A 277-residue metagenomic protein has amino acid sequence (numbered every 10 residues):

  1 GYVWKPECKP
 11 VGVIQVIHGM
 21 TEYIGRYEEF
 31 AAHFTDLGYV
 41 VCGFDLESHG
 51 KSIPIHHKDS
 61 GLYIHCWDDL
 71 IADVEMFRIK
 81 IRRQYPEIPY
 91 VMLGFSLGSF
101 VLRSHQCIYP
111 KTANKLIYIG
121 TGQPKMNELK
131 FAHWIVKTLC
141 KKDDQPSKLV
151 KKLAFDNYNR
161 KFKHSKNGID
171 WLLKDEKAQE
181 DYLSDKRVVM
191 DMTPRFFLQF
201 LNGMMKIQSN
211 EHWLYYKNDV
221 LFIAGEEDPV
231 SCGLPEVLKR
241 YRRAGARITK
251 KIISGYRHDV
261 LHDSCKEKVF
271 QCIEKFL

Functional and structural regions predicted by a protein language model:
V11-G19: Short beta-strand element of the alpha/beta-hydrolase
H18-E22, S96, E226-E227: Active-site glycine-rich loops that stabilize anionic/oxyanionic intermediates across multiple enzyme folds
R26-H57: Conserved alpha/beta-hydrolase
L62-R82: Alpha/beta-hydrolase active-site loop
Y85-S96: Alpha/beta-hydrolase fold nucleophile elbow
L102-R187: Alpha/beta-hydrolase-fold enzymes
F222-A224: Short beta-strand/loop motif that positions the catalytic acidic residue of the alpha/beta-hydrolase fold
A244-L277: Catalytic active-site module of serine/aspartate enzymes centered on a nucleophile-bearing elbow/loop
